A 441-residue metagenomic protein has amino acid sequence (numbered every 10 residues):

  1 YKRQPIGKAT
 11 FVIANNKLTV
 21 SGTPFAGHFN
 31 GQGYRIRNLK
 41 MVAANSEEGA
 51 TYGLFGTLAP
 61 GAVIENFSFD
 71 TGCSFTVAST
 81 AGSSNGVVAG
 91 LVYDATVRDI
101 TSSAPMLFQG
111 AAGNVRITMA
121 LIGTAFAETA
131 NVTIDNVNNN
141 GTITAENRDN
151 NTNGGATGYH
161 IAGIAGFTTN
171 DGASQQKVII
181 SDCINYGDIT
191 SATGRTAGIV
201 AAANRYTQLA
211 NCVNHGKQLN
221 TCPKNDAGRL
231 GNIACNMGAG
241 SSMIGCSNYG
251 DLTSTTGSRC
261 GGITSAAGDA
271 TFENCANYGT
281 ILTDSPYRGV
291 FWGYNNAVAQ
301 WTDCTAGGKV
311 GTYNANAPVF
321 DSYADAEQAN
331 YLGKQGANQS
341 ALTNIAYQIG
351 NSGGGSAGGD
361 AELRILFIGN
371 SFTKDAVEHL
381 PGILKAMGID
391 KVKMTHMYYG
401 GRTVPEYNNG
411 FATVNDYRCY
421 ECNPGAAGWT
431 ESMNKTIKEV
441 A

Functional and structural regions predicted by a protein language model:
K2-G359: Surface-exposed repetitive/solenoidal architectures
E362-R364: Residues that mark the start of a beta-strand
L366-I368: Conserved beta-strand elements of the Class I
S371: Catalytic nucleophile serine of serine hydrolases, specifically the conserved "nucleophile elbow" pentapeptide
D375-A441: Conserved SGNH/GDSL esterase-like catalytic core that processes O-acyl groups on lipids and polysaccharides
